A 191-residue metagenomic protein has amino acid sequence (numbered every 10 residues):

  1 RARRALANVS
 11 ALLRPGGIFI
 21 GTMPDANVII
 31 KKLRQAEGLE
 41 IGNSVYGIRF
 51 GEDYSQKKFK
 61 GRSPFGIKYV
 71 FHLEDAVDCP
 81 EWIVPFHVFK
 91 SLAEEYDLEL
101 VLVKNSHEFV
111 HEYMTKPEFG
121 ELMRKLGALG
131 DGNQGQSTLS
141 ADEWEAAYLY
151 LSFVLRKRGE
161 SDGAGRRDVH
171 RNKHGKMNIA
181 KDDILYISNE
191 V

Functional and structural regions predicted by a protein language model:
A2-I18: A short glycine-rich, Lys/Arg-flanked "PGG" loop and its adjoining helix->strand segment in the class I
K32-V191: C-terminal lobe and adjacent flexible extensions of AdoMet/dcAdoMet transferase-like proteins
